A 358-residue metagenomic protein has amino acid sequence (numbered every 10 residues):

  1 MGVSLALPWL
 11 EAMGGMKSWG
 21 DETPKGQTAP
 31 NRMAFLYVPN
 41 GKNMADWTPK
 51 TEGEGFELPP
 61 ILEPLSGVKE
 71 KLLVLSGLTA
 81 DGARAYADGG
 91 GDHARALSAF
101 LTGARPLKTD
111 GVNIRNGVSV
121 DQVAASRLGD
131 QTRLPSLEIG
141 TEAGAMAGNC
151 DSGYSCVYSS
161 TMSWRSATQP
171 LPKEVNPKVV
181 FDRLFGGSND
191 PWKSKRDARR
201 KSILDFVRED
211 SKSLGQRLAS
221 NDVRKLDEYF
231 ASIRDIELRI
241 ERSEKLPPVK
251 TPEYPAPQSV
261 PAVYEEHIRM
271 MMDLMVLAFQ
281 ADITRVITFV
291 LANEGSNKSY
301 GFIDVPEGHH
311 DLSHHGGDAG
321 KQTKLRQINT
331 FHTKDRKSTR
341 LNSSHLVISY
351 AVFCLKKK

Functional and structural regions predicted by a protein language model:
M1-R340, S344, S349: Ligand-binding pockets and gating/stacking loops
